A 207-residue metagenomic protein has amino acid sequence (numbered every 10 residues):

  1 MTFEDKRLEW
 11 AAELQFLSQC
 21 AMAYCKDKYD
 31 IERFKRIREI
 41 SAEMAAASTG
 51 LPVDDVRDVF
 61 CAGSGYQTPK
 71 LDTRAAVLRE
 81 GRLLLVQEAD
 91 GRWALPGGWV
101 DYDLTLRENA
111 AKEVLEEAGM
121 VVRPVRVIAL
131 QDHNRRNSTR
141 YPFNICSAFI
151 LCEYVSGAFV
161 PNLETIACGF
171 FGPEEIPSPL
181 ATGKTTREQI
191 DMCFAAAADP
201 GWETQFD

Functional and structural regions predicted by a protein language model:
M1-E4, Y29-I31: N-terminal/domain-start alpha-helical segments
F3-Q15: Short amphipathic alpha-helical heptad-repeat segments
A11, S18, R38-S41, A118 (+1 more regions): Long alpha-helical scaffolds
S18-C25: Secondary-structure edge/capping motif, primarily at the C-terminal ends of alpha-helices and the immediately following
K28, G98-W99: Gly/Ser/Thr-rich helix-start
K28-R74: Acidic, metal-coordinating catalytic segment for phosphate/diphosphate chemistry, firing primarily on the Nudix
R57-A94, V122, R126: N-terminal strand-loop-strand
V100-P124, D132-M192, A197, W202-D207: Unchanged
